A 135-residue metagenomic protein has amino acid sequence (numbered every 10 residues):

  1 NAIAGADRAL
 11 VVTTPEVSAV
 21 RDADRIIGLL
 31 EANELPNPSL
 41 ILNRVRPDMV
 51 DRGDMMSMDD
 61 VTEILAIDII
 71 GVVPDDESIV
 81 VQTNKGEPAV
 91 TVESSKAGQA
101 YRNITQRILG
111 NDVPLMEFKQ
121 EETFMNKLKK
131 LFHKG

Functional and structural regions predicted by a protein language model:
N1-D75, V80-N84: Conserved catalytic-core segment of NTP-binding enzymes
R25, S78, A100-N103, R107: Alpha-helical scaffold segments in soluble metabolic enzymes
D75, A97-A100, F124: Alpha-helical structural motif
K85-A100: C-terminal boundary of histidine-terminating zinc-finger modules
N103, R107, M116-G135: A short, charged, Gly/Pro-tolerant segment at domain boundaries
